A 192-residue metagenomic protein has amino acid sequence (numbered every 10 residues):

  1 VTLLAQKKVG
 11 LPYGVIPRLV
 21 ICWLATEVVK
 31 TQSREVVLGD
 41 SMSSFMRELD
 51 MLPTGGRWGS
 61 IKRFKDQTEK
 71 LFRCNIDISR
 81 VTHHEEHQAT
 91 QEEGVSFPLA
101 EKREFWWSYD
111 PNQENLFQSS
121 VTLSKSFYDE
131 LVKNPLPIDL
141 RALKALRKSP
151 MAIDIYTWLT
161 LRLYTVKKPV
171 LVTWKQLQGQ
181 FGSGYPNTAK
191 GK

Functional and structural regions predicted by a protein language model:
V1-K192: Charged, alpha-helix-forming regions
